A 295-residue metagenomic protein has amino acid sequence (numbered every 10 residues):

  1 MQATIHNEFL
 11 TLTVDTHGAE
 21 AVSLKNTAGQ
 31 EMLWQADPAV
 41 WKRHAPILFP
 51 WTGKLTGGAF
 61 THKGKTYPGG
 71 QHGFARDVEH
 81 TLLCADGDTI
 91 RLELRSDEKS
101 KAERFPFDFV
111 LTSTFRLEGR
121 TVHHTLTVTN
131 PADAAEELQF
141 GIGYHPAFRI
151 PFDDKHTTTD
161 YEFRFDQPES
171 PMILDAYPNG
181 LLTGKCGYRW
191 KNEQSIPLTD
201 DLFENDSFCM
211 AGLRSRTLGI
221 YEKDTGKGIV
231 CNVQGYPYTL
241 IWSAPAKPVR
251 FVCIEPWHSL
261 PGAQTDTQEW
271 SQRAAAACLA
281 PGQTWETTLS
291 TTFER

Functional and structural regions predicted by a protein language model:
M1-E8: Short, Gly/Pro- and small/polar-rich lid/capping loops
F9-V14, S113-F115, V122-N130: Short, well-ordered beta-strand segments enriched in hydrophobic/aromatic residues
L10, N26, H72-L83, E193-A274: Acidic/His-leaning functional-site neighborhoods
T11-T66: Acidic-aromatic substrate-binding/catalytic surfaces of carbohydrate-active enzymes
V14, F60-P68, L126, A277-E294: Short Pro-Gly-centered flexible turn/kink motifs
G18-A19, P106-V110, L117-H123, A135 (+3 more regions): Coil-to-beta-strand transition motifs
G70-G119: Extended, loop-rich substrate-binding clefts of extracytoplasmic carbohydrate-active enzymes
A135, Q139, A147-Q234: Active-site/ligand-binding surface loops and adjacent short beta/alpha elements that line catalytic pockets across
